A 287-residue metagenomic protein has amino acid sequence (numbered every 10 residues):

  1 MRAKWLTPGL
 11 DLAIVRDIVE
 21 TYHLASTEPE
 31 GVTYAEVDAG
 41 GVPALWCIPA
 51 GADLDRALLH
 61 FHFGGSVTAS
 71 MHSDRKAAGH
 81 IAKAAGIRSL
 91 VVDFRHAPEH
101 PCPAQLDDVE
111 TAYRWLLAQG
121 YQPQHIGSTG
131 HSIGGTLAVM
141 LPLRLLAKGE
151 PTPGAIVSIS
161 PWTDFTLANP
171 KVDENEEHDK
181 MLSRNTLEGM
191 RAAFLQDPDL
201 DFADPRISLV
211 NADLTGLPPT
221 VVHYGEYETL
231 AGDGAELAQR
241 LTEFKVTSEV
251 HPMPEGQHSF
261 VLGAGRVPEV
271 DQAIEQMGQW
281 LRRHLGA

Functional and structural regions predicted by a protein language model:
M1-A52, E188, Q279-A287: A glycine/proline-hinged amphipathic helix-loop "lid/cap" segment that gates access to hydrophobic ligand pockets
D55-G64: Short beta-strand element of the alpha/beta-hydrolase
S70-M71, A77, L90-H125, A264-V270: Catalytic nucleophile-loop/oxyanion-hole region of alpha/beta-hydrolase and closely related hydrolase-like folds
G130, G134, A138: Gly/Ala-rich beta-loop-alpha elbow adjacent to hydrolase catalytic centers
L143-D201: Hydrolase active-site cap/lid region
V222-Y224: Short beta-strand/loop motif that positions the catalytic acidic residue of the alpha/beta-hydrolase fold
T242-S259: Catalytic histidine neighborhood in serine/cysteine hydrolases with alpha/beta-hydrolase-type architecture
G265-A287: Catalytic active-site module of serine/aspartate enzymes centered on a nucleophile-bearing elbow/loop
